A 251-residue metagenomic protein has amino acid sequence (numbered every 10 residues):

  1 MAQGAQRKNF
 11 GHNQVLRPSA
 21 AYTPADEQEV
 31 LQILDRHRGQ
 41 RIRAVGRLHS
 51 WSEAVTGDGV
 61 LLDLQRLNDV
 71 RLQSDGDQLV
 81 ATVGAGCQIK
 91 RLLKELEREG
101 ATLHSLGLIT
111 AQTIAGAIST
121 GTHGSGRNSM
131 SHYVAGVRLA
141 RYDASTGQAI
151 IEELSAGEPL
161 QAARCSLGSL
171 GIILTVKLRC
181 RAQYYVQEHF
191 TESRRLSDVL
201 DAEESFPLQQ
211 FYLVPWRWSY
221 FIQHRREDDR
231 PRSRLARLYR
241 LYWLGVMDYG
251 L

Functional and structural regions predicted by a protein language model:
A2-H12: N-terminal regions that are enriched for targeting/export leaders and immediately downstream pro/stem segments
H12-L108, A117-G126, F211: Glycine-rich N-terminal segment of FAD-binding domains in flavoprotein oxidoreductases, spanning the beta-loop-helix
L103-S105, I109, G157-A162: Immediate flanking context of iron-sulfur cluster ligation sites
T110-T113, S119, E203, L251: Extended alpha-helical targeting/anchoring segments, especially N-terminal organellar/secretory targeting helices
I114-T120, N128-V137: Extracytoplasmic mature domains of secreted/periplasmic and thylakoid-lumen proteins
G126-M130, A163-R164: Short Gly/Pro-enriched turn/cap motifs at secondary-structure boundaries
V134-L251: C-terminal substrate-binding/cap subdomain adjacent to the FAD-binding core in PCMH-type and related FAD-linked
